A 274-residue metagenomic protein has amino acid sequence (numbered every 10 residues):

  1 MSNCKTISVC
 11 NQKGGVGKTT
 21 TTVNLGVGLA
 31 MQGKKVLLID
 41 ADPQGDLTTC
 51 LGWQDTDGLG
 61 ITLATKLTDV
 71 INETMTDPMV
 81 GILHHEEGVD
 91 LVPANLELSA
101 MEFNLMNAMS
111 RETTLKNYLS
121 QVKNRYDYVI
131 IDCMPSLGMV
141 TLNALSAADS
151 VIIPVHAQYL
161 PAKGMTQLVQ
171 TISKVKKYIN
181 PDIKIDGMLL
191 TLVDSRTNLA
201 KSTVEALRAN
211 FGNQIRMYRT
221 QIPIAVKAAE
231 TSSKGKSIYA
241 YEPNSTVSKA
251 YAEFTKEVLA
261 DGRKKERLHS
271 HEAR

Functional and structural regions predicted by a protein language model:
M1-R274: P-loop NTP-binding core
